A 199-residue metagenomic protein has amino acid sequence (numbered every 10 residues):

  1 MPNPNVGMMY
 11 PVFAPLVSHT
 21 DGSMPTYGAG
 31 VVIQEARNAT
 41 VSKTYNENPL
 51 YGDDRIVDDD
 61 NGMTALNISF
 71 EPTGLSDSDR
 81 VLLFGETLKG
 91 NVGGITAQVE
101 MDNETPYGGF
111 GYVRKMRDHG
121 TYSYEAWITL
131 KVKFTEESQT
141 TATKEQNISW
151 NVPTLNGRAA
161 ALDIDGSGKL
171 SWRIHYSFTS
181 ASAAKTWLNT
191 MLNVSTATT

Functional and structural regions predicted by a protein language model:
M1-T40, T198-T199: Polar/acidic, low-complexity leader/linker segments enriched in S/T/G and N/D
T44-D53: N-terminal "mature-chain" segments and other terminal, solvent-exposed stretches
R55-D79, S149-L162: Oligomerization/assembly interface segments of phage tail-like spikes and tubes
N61, A97-N103, D118-G120, T141-N151: Exposed beta-sheet edge/beta-hairpin loop segments within beta-rich domains
M63-E104: Ordered, amphipathic secondary-structure segments that act as subunit-interaction surfaces in large macromolecular
P72-S76, R114-D118, K133-E136, A159-D163: Beta-strand elements of well-folded, non-transmembrane domains
M101-E137: Short helix-loop boundary/capping segments
V132-T199: Mixed-charge, glycine-accented linear interaction segment located at domain edges/termini
